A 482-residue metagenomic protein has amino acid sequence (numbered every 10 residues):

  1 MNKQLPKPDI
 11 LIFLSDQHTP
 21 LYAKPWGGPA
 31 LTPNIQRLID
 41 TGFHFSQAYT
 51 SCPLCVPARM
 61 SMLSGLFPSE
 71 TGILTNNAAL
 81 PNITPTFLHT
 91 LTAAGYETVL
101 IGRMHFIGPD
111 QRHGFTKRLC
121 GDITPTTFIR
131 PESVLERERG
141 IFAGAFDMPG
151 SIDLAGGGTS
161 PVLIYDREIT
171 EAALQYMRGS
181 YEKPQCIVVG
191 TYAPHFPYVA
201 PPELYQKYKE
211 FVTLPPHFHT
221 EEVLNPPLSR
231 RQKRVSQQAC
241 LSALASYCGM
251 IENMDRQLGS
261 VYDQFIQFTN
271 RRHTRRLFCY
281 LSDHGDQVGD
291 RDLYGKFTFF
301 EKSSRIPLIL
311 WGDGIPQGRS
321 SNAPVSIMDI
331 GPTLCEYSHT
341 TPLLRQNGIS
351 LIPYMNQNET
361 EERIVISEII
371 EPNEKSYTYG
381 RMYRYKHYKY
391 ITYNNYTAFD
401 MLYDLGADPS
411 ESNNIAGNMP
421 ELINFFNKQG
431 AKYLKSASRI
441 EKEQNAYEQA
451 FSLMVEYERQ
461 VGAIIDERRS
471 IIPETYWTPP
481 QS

Functional and structural regions predicted by a protein language model:
M1-Y388, T392, A398-F399, P409-K428 (+1 more regions): Formylglycine-dependent sulfatase
L402-Y403: Short hydrophobic beta-strand that contains or immediately precedes a catalytic carboxylate
G406: Residues forming the ATP-binding cleft of Hanks-type serine/threonine protein kinase domains
G417-M454: A contiguous, mid-protein "functional segment" used to position or interact with cofactors/ions or partner subunits
